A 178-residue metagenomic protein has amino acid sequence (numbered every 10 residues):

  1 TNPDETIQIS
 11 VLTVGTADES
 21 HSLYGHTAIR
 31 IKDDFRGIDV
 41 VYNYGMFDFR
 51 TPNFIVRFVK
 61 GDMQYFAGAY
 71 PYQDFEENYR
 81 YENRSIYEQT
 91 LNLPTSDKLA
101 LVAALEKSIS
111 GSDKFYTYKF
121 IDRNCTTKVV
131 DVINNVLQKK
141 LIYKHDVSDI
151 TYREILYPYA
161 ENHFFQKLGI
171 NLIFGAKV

Functional and structural regions predicted by a protein language model:
E5-N83: Glycine-rich catalytic cores of cysteine/serine-nucleophile enzymes that process amide/ester linkages in cell-envelope
A17, R30, G37, D48 (+4 more regions): A generic structural micro-environment signature that highlights single residues at secondary-structure boundaries
A17-D18, R84-N92, G111-F120: Second-shell loop/turn segments in exported
L93-E106: A structural motif
K107-V178: Activation targets extended, charge/polar-rich intrinsically disordered C-terminal tails
